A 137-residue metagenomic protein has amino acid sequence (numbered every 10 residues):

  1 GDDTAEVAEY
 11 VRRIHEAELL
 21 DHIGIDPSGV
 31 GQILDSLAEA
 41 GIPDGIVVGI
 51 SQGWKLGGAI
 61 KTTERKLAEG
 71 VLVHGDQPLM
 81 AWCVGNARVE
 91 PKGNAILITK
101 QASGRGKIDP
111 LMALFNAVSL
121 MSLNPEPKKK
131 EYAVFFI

Functional and structural regions predicted by a protein language model:
G1-S51, G57, K61, V71-I137: RNase H-like, metal-dependent nuclease domains and their acidic two-metal-ion catalytic environment used
